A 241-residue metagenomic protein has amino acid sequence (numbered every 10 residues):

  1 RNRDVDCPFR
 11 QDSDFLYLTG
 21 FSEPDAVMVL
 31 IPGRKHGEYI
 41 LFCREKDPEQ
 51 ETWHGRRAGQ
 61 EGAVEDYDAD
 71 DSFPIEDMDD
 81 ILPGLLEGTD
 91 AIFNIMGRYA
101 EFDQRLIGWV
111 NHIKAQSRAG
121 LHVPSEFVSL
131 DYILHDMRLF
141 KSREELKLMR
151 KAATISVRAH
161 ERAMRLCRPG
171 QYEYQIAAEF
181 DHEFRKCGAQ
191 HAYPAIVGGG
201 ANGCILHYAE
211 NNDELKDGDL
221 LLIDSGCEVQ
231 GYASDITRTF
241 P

Functional and structural regions predicted by a protein language model:
R1-R158: A composition/biophysics-driven feature that prefers long, compositionally simple stretches
R3-F9, A115, V128-H135, F140 (+1 more regions): Short catalytic-site patches enriched in acidic/histidine residues that coordinate or position cofactors/metals
G59-G62, R168-G170, I196: Juxtamembrane/interface motifs at transmembrane-helix termini
D90, V157-E161, Q175, A192: Mature, folded catalytic cores of secreted/periplasmic enzymes
E161-Q171: C-terminal helix-coil-helix/basic helical segment that borders enzyme active sites and/or dimer interfaces and provides
